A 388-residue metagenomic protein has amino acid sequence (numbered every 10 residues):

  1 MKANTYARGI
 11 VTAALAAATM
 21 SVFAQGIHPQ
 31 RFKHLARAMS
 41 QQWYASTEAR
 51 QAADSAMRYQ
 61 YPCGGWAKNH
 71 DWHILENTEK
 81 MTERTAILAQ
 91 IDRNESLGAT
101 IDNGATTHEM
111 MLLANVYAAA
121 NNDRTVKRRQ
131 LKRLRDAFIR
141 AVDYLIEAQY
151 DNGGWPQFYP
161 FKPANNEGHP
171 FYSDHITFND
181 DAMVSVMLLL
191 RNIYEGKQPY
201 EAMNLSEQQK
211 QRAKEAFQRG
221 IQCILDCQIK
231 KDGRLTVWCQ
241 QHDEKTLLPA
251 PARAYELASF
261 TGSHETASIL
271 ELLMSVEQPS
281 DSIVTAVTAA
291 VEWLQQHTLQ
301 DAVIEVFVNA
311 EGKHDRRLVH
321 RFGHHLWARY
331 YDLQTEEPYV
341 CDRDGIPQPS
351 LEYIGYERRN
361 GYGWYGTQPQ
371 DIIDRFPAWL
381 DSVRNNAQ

Functional and structural regions predicted by a protein language model:
K2-A14: Bacterial N-terminal signal peptides that target proteins for export
Q25-A52, N121, V126, R133 (+6 more regions): Terminal, non-catalytic domain-edge segments
G26-I27, P62-N94, E147-S173, Y200-M203 (+3 more regions): Glycine- and aromatic-rich loop/turn segments at beta-sheet edges
Q51-G64, D136-G154, K214-G233, A286-V303: Long, well-ordered core segments of solenoidal/helical folds
A53-D54, Y61, G65-D71, K80 (+3 more regions): Mature extracytoplasmic or organellar-lumen-exposed domains after removal of signal/transit peptides
D54-S55, W66-E76, E95, G104-A118: Non-membrane alpha-helical segments in proteins
A89-Q90, A99-V116, N121, L131-Q211: Acidic/His-rich structured neighborhood in mature extracellular/periplasmic domains
